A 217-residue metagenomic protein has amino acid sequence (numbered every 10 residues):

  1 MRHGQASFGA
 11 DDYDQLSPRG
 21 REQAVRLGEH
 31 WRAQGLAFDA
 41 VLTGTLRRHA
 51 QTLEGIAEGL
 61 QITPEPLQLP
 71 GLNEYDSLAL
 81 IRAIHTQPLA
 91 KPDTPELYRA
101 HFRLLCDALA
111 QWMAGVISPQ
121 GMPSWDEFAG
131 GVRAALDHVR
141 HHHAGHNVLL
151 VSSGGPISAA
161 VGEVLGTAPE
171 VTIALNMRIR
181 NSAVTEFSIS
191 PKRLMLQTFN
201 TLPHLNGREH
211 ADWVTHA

Functional and structural regions predicted by a protein language model:
M1, H146-S152: Beta-strand elements within well-structured catalytic alpha/beta cores of enzymes that handle phosphate/sulfate esters
M1, L69-G71, F199: Conserved beta-strand termini and adjacent loop/short-helix elements that scaffold enzyme active sites in alpha/beta
G4, G154, N200-L202: Active-site metal-binding loops of divalent metal-dependent hydrolases
G4-G55, S124-A129: Loop-to-helix element that buttresses phosphate recognition and phosphoryl-transfer chemistry
G28-L104: Phosphate-coordination/substrate-recognition cap region in phosphate-metabolizing enzymes
L36-D39, A144-V148: Short coil/turn segments at beta-strand junctions that form active-site/ligand-binding loops
I62, Y75-L97, D126, H141-N147 (+1 more regions): Acidic, low-complexity terminal tails and accessory targeting/binding regions of phosphate-metabolizing enzymes
P92-E127: Short glycine/proline- and acidic residue-enriched helix-loop micro-motifs that form flexible lids or anion-recognition
